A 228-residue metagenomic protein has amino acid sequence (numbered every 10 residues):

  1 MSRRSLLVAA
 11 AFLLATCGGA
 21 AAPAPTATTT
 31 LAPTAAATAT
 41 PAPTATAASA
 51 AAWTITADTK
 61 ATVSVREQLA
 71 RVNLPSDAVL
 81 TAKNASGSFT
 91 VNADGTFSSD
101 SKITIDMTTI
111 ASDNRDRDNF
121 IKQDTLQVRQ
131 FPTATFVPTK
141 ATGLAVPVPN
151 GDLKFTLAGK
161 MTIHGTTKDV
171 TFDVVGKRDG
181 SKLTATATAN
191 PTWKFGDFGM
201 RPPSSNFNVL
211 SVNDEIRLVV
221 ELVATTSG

Functional and structural regions predicted by a protein language model:
M1-L7: Bacterial N-terminal signal peptides that target proteins for export
A10: A contiguous, surface-exposed recognition patch within enzymatic or periplasmic domains that forms
L13-T16: C-terminal motif of bacterial Sec signal peptides marking the signal peptidase cleavage site
G18-G228: Low-complexity, acidic/polar, glycine-enriched regions of mature
